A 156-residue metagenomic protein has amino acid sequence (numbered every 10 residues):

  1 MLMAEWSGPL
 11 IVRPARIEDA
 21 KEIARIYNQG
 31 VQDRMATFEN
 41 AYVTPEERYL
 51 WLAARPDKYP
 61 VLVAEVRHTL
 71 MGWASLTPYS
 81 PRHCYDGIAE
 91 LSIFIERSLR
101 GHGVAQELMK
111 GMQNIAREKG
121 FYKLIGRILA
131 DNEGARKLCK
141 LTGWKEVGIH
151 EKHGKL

Functional and structural regions predicted by a protein language model:
P9, G87-A89, T142, K152-L156: C-terminal "cap" of GNAT-fold acetyltransferases
I11-I23: A short beta-loop-alpha structural element at the N-terminal edge of CoA-dependent acyl/N-acetyltransferase catalytic
A20, A24-W51: Conserved GNAT-fold acetyl-CoA-binding loop/helix
A41-S98, M109-K110: Acetyl-CoA-dependent GNAT
P78, H83, I125-L129, K145-L156: Conserved catalytic-core motifs of GNAT/GCN5-like acyltransferases
I93-S98, H102, N114, A130-D131: Active-site acidic-Proline motif in GNAT/NAT acetyltransferases
G101-N114, R136-L141: Conserved acetyl-CoA-binding loop-helix of GNAT-fold acetyltransferases
A116-I128: Conserved GNAT acetyl-CoA-binding A-motif
